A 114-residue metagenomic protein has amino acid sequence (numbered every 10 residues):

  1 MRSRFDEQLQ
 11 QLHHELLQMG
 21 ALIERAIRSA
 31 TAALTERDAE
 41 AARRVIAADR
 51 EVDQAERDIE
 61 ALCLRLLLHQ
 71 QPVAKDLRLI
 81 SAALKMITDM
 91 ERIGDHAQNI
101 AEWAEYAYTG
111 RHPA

Functional and structural regions predicted by a protein language model:
M1-A114: Cytosolic, long alpha-helical scaffolding segments
